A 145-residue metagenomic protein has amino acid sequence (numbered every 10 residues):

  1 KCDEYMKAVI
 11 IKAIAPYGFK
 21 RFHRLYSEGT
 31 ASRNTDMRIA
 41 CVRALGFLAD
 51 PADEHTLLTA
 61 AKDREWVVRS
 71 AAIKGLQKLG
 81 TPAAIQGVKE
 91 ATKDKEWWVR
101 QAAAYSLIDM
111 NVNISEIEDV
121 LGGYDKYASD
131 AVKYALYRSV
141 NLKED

Functional and structural regions predicted by a protein language model:
K1, G18-A31, D50-K62, T81-K93 (+2 more regions): Amphipathic alpha-helical scaffolding segments comprising HEAT/armadillo-like alpha-solenoid repeats
K1-P16, F22, S27, N34-T35 (+1 more regions): Alpha-solenoid helical repeat scaffolds
E4-Y5, T35-D36, P51, W66-V67 (+2 more regions): Alpha-helix N-cap/helix-start positions at coil->helix boundaries
I10, C41, A72, A103 (+1 more regions): Conserved hydrophobic register position within alpha-solenoid helical repeats
A13-P16, A44-F47, G75-K78, S106-D109 (+1 more regions): Core register positions within helices of long alpha-helical scaffolds
W66-V112: Ankyrin-repeat and related helical/solenoid repeat scaffolds used for protein-protein interactions
